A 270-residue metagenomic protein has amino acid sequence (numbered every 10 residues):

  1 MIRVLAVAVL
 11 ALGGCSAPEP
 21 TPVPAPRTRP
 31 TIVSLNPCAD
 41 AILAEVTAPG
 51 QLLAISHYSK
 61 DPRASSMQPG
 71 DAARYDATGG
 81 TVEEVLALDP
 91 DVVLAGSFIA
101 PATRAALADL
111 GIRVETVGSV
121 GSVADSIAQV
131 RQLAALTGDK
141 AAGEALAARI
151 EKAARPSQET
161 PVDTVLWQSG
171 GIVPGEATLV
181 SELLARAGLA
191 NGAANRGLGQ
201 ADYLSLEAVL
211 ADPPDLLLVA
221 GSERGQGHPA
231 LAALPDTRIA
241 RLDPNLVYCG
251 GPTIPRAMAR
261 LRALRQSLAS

Functional and structural regions predicted by a protein language model:
M1-G13: Sec-dependent bacterial lipoprotein signal peptides
C15-P18: Bacterial signal peptide processing site
T28-T31, V92, A102-I172, A193-A194 (+2 more regions): Extracytoplasmic substrate-binding proteins
T31-F98, A102-T103, L189-G192, G197: A short, structured surface patch at a secondary-structure boundary
N36, S56, S97-F98, Q168-G170 (+4 more regions): Short secondary-structure boundary segments
G80-P90, L110, Y203-P213: Short helices/loops that flank or line small-molecule/ion binding pockets
I99-D109, L216-A233: A ligand-binding cleft/hinge motif common to bilobed small-molecule-binding domains
A177-D202, A240-R241: His/Asp/Glu-enriched short active-site or ligand-binding loop at hydrolase and phosphoryl-transfer sites
